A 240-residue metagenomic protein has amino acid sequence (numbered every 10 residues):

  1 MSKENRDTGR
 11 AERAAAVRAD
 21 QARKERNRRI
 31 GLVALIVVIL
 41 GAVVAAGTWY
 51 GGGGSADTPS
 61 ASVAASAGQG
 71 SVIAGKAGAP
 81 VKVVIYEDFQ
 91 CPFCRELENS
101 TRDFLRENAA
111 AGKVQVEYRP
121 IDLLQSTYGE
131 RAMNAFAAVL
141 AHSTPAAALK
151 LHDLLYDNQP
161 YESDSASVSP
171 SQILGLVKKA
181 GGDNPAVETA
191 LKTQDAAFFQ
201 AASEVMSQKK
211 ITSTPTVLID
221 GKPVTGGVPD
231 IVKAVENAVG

Functional and structural regions predicted by a protein language model:
K3-L32, V37-A45, G51, G175-G240: C-terminal cap of thioredoxin/glutaredoxin-like
V44-A65: C-terminal region of N-terminal signal peptides and the immediate post-cleavage residues of exported proteins
A64-V81: A short beta-strand-turn-helix
G68-V72, R102-D103, A202-V205: A generic local structural motif
A79, E87-F89, R95-Q172: Structural alpha/beta surface segment adjacent to cysteine/selenocysteine redox centers across thiol/disulfide enzymes
V83, C91, V217: Conserved S/T- and glycine-rich ATP-binding loop of Class I adenylate-forming
I85-D88, I211: Processing junctions and N-termini across compartments
